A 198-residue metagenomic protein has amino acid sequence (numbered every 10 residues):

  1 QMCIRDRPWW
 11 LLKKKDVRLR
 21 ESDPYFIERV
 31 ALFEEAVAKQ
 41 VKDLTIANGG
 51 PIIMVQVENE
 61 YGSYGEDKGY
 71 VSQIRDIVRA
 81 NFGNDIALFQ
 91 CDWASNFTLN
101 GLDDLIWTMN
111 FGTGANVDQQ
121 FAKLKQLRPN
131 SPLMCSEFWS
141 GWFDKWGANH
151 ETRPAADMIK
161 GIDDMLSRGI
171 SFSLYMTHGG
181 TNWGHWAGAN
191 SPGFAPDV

Functional and structural regions predicted by a protein language model:
M2-I4: Short, small-residue-biased leader/transition segments that mark boundaries at the very start of proteins
D6, G49-I52, N130: A structure-centric signal for secondary-structure junctions around beta-strands
R7-L11, Y70-I74, D104-W107, A148-R153 (+1 more regions): Short secondary-structure boundary/capping segments
W10-I27, R75-C91, D103-D118, P196-V198: Acidic, His- and aromatic-enriched active-site or binding-groove loops in soluble protein domains that engage sugars
L12-A31, Q56-D67, T108-G114, W139-D157: The substrate-binding groove and active-site-proximal loops of carbohydrate-active enzymes, especially glycoside
Y25-D103: Active-site neighborhood of glycoside hydrolase catalytic domains
I53-Q56, A87-Q90, I106-M109, P132-S136 (+1 more regions): Structural recognition of the beta-strand scaffold that forms the well-ordered cores of secreted hydrolase catalytic
N81, G114-V198: Catalytic-core region of carbohydrate-active enzymes that cleave or remodel glycosidic bonds
